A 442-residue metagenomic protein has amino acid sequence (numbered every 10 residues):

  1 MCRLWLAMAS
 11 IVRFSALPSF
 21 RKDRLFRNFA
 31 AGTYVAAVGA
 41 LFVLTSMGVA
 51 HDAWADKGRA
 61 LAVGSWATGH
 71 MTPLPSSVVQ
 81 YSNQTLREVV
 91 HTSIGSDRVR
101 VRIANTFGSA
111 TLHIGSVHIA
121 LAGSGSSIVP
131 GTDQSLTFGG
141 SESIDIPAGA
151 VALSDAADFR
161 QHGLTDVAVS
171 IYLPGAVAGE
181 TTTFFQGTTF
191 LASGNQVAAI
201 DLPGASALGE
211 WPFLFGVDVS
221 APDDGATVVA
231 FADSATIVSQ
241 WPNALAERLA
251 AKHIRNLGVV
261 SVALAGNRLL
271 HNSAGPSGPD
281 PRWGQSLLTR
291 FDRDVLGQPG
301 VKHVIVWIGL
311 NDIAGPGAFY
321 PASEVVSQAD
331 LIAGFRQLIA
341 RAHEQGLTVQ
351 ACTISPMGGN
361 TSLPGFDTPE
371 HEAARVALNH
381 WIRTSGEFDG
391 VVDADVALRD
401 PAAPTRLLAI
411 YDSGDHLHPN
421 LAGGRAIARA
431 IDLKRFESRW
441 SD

Functional and structural regions predicted by a protein language model:
M1-N28: N-terminal secretory signal peptides that target proteins for export/translocation
A31-A40, L44-F231, I237, N243 (+2 more regions): N-terminal secretory targeting modules
S82-E88, T111, A120, S124-G125 (+2 more regions): Conserved SGNH/GDSL esterase-like catalytic core that processes O-acyl groups on lipids and polysaccharides
A104, Y172, F231-S234, V262-A265 (+3 more regions): Active-site-proximal beta-strand/loop segments in catalytic clefts of secreted hydrolases
P279-D280, A314-P316, I354-D442: Catalytic His-Asp segment of secreted/periplasmic serine-dependent ester chemistry enzymes
F335-H343: Surface-exposed amphipathic alpha-helices with a cationic face
